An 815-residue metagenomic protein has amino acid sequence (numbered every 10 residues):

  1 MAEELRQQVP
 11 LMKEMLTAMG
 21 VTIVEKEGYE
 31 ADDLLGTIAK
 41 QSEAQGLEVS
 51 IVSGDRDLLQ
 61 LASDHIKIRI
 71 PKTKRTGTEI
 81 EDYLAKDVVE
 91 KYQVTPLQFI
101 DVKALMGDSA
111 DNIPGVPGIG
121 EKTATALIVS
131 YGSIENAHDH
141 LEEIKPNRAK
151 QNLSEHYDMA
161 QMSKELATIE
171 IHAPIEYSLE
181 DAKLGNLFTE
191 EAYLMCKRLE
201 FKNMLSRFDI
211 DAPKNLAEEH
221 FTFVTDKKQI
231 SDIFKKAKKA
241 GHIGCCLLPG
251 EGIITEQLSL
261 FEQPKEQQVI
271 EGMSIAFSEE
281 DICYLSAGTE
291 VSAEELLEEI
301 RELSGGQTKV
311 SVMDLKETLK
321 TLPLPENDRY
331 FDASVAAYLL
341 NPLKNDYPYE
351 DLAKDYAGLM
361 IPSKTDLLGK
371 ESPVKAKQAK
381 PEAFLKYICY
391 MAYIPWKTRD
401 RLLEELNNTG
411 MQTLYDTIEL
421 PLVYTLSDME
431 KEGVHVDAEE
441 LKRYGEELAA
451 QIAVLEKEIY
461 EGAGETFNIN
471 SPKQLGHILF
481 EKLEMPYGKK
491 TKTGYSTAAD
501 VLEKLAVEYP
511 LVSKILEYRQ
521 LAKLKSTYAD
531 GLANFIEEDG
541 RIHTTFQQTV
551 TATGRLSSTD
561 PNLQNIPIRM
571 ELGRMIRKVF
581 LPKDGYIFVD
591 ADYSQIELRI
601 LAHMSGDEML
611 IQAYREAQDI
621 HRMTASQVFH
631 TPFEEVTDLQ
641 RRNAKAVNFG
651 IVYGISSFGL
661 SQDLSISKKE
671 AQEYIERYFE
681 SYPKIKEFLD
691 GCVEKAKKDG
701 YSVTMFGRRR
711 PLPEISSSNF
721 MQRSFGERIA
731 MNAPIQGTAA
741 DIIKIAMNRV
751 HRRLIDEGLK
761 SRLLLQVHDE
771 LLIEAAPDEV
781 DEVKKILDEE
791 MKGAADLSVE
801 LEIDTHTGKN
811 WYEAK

Functional and structural regions predicted by a protein language model:
A2-I175: Extended two-metal-dependent nuclease catalytic cores across DNA- and RNA-processing enzymes
I51, N468-N470, R762-V767: Short beta-strand
R75-K103, Q263-N407, I418, L422 (+1 more regions): Active-site-proximal helix-loop-helix substrate-binding element of RNase H-like nuclease domains
N152, H156-G288, G306-V310, E371-S372 (+9 more regions): Conserved "right-hand" nucleotidyltransferase catalytic core of DNA-directed polymerases
S274-E279, L340-E371, Y387-I394, Q548-F633: Function-dense linear segments that define catalytic or interfacial modules in macromolecule-processing proteins
K377, K431, H543-T544, Q548-T551 (+3 more regions): Conserved catalytic core of nucleic-acid polymerases
L406-I418, L422, I742, A746-V767 (+1 more regions): Active-site palm subdomain of RNA-directed nucleic acid polymerases
A450-K457, E461-S513, E680-R728, N732 (+1 more regions): C-terminal polymerase-core module
